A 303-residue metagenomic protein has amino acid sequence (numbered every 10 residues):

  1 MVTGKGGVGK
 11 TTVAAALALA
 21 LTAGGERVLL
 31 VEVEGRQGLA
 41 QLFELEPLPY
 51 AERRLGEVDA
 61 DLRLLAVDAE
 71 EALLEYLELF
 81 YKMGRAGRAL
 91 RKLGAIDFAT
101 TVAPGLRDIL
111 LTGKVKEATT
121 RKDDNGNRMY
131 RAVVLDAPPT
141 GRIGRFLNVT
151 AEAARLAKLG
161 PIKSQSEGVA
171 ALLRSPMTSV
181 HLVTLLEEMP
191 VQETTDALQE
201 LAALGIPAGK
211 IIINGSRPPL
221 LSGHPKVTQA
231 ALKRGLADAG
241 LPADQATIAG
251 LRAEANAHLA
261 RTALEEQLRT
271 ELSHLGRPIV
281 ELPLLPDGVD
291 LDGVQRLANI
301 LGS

Functional and structural regions predicted by a protein language model:
K5: P-loop (Walker A) phosphate-binding loop of NTP-binding proteins
V8, T12-A16, A23-G24, L29 (+3 more regions): Conserved catalytic-core segment of NTP-binding enzymes
L17-A18, P47, Y81, D196-L201 (+1 more regions): Short, solvent-exposed amphipathic alpha-helical segments in soluble enzyme and RNA/protein-processing domains
L19-K92: N-terminal phosphate/diphosphate-binding loop that engages ATP/GTP or pyrophosphate donors across diverse enzyme folds
E75-T119: ATP-hydrolysis module of ASCE/P-loop NTPase motor domains, specifically the Walker B Asp-Glu catalytic pair
L77-M83, G223-T228, G293-L301: Short, surface-exposed amphipathic charged segments that create phosphate/polyanion-binding patches used for binding
E266, H274-S303: NTP-binding/hydrolysis catalytic cores, primarily Walker-type P-loop NTPases
